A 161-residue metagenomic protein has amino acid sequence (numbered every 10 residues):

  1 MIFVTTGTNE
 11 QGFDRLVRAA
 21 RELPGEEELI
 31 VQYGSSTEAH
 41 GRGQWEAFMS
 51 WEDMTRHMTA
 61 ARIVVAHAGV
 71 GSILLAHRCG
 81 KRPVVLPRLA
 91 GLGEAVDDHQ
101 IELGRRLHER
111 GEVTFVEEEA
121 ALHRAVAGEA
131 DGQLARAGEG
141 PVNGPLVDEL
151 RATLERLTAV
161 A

Functional and structural regions predicted by a protein language model:
M1-A60: Donor-nucleotide binding loops and adjacent catalytic segments primarily of GT-B fold Leloir glycosyltransferases
L16, S72, L103: Conserved sugar-transfer catalytic core signal across GT-A, GT-B, and GT-C glycosyltransferases
E28, A60-V64, G111-V113: Short active-site oxyanion
W45-F48, E112-L122: Short acidic-hydrophobic, aromatic-tinged amphipathic segments that line or gate anion-handling sites
E52-M54, A121-A125: Short acidic active-site motifs
M54-E94: A donor-sugar binding/catalytic signature common to diverse glycosyltransferases and related nucleotide-sugar
R82-E117: Catalytic binding pocket for nucleotide-activated donors in carbohydrate/polymer assembly enzymes
R124, G128-A161: C-terminal amphipathic helix plus adjacent low-complexity, charged tail appended to glycosyltransferase catalytic
